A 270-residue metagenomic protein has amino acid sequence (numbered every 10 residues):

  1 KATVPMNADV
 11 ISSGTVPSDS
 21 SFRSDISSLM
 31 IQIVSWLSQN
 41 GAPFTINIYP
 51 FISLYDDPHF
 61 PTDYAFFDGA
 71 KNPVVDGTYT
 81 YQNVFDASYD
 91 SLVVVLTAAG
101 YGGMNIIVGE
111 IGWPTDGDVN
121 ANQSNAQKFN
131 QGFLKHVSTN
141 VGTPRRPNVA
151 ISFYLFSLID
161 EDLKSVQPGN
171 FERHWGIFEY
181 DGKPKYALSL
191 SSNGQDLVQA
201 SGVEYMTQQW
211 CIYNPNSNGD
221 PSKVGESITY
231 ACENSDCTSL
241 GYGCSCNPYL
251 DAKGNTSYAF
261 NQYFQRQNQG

Functional and structural regions predicted by a protein language model:
A2-V4, I11, D25-Q262, R266-Q267: Substrate-binding and catalytic surfaces of secreted/luminal carbohydrate-active proteins
F22: Short, flexible loop segments at the rims of nucleotide/cofactor-binding pockets, characterized by
